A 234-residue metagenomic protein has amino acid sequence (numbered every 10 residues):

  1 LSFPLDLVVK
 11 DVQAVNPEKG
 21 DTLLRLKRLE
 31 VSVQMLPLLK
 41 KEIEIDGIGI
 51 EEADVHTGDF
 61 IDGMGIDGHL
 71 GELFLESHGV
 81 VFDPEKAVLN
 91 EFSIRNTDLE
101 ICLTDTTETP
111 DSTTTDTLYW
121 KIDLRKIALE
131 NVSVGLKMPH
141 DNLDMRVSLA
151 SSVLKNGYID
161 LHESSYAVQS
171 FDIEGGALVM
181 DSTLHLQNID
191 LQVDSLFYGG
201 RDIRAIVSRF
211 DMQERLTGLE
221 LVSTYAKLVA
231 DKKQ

Functional and structural regions predicted by a protein language model:
L1-N90, I94-N96, L118, L124 (+5 more regions): Terminal hydrophobic membrane-targeting helix
K10-V15, I50-H56, R95-L99, E130-K137 (+3 more regions): Generic short beta-strand segments
G65, T106-D111, N188, Y225: Flexible, surface-exposed loop regions and adjacent strand-edge segments of Gram-negative outer-membrane beta-barrel
M138-K155: Short, solvent-exposed loop/hinge segments that bridge or flank secondary-structure elements
M180-T183, D202, R215-E220: Solvent-exposed loop/turn segments connecting transmembrane beta-strands in outer-membrane beta-barrel proteins
E220, K227-Q234: Short, intrinsically disordered, charge-balanced linker/junction segments flanking boundaries in proteins
